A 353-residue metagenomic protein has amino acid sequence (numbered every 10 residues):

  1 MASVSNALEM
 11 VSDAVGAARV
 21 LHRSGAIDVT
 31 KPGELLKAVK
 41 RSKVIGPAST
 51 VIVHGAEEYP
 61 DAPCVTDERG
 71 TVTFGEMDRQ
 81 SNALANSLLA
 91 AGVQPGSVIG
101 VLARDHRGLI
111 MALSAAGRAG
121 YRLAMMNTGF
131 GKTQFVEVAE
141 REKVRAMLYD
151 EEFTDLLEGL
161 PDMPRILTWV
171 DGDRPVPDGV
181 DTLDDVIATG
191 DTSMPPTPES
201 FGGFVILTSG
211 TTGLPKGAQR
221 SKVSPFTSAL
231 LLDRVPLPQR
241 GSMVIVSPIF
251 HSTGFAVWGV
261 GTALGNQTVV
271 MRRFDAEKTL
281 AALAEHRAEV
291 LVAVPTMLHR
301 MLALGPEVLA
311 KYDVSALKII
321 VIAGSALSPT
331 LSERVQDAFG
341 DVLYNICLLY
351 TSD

Functional and structural regions predicted by a protein language model:
M1-R19, S24, A90-A91, S114 (+1 more regions): Structural core segment of the AMP-binding/adenylate-forming
M1-V72, E76-A91, P196: N-lobe entry segment of adenylate-forming
G70, A85-F130: Conserved AMP-binding/adenylate-forming
T73-G75, G203-T227: Conserved AMP-binding A3 loop
D78-A83, G217-Q239, H299-L302: Conserved structural elements of the adenylate-forming
V180, D184-L207, L214, V235-S242: Conserved pre-ATP/AMP-binding loop-to-beta segment of ANL
F226-S242, F250-V290, L304: Conserved AMP-binding/adenylation subdomain of ANL enzymes
A263, E289-V292, P306-S352: Gly/Ser/Thr-rich phosphate-binding loop
